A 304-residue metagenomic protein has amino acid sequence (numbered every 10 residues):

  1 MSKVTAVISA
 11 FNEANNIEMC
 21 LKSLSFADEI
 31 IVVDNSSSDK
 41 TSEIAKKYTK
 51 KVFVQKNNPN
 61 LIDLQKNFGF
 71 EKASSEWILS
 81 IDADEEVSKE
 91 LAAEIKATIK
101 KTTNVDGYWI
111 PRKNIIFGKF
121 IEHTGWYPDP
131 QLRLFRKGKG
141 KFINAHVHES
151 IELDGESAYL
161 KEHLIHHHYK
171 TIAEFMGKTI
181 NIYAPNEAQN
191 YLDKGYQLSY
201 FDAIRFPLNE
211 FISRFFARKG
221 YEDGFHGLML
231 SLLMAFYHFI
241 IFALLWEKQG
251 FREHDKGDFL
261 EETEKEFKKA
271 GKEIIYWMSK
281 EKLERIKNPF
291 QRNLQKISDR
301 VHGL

Functional and structural regions predicted by a protein language model:
K3-T5: Cell-envelope/extracellular polymer assembly enzymes that use nucleotide-activated donors
V7-F26: Short, well-formed alpha-helical segments that are part of the catalytic scaffolds of diverse glycosyltransferases
N15-E18, D39-Y48, E90-L91: Acidic helix N-cap motif at the loop->helix transition within catalytic regions of sugar-transfer enzymes
S23, D34-E43, D82: A conserved acidic beta->alpha catalytic loop
S42-S74: Conserved donor nucleotide-binding strand/loop of the catalytic core
D63-L64, F70-E71, I81, S88-R252: Catalytic-site signature of metal-activated, phosphate-bearing donor transferases, centered on the GT-A/GT-A-like
I78: Short aromatic/hydrophobic "clamp" motif used to bind/position activated sugar donors
E253-L304: Long, positively charged, glycine-interspersed low-complexity recognition regions
